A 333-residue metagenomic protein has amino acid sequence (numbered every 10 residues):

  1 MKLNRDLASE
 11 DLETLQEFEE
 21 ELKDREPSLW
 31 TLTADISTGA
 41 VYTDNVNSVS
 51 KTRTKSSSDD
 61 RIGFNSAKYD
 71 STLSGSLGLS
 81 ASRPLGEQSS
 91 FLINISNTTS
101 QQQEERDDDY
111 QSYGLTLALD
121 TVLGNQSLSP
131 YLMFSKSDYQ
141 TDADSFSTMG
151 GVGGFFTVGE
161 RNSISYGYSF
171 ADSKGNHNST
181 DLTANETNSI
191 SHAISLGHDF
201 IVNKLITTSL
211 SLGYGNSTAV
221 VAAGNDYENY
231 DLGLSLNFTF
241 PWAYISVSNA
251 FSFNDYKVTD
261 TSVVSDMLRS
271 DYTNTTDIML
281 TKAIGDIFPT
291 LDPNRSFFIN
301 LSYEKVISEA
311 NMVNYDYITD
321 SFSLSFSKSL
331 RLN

Functional and structural regions predicted by a protein language model:
M1-N333: Gram-negative and organellar
